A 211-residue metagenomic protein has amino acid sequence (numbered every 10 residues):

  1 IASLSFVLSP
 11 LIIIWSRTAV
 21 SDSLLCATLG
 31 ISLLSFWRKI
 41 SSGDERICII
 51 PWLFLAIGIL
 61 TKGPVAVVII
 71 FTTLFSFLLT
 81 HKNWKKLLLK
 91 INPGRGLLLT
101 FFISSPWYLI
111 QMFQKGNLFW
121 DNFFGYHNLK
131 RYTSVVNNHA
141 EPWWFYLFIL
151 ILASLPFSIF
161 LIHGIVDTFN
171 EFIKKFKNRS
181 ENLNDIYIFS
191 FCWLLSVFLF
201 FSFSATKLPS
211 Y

Functional and structural regions predicted by a protein language model:
I1-Y211: Membrane-integral, polyisoprenol-dependent glycosyltransferases of the GT-C/oligosaccharyltransferase superfamily
